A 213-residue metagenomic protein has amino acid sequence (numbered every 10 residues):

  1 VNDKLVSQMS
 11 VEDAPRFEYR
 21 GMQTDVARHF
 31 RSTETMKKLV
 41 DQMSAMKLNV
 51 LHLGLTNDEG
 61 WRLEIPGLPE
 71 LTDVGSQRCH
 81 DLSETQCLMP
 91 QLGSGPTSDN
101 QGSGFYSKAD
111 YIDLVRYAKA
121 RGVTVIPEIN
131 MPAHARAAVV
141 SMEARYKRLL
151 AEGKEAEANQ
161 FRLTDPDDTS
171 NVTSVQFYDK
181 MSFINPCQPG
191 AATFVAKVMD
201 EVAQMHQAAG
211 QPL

Functional and structural regions predicted by a protein language model:
V1-S182, G190, A203, Q207-Q211: Feature activates predominantly on carbohydrate-active enzymes
C187: Histidine-centered copper-binding motifs that mark active-site loops of extracellular/periplasmic copper enzymes
A191-V195: Phosphate/diphosphate-binding loops
